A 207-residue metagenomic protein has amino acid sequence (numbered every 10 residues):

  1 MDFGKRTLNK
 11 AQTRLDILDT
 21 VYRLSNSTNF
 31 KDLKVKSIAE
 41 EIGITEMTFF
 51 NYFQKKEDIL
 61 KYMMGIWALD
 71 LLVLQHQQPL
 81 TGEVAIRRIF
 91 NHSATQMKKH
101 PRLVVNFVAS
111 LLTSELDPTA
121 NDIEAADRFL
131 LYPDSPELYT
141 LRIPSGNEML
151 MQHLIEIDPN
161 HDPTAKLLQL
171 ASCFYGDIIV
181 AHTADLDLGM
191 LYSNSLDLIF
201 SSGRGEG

Functional and structural regions predicted by a protein language model:
M1, E148, Q152-P163, L168-G207: C-terminal peripheral helix-coil segments that are non-catalytic and often amphipathic
M1-E41: Basic, helix-initiating cap at the start of DNA-binding domains
I17, D32, K55-L60, D70-L71: Short amphipathic alpha-helical segment with a characteristic S/N-K-E followed by hydrophobic residues
K36, M47, E57: Residues within the helices of the helix-turn-helix
E40, Q54-D58, G65: Residue-level detection of the helix-turn-helix DNA-binding "recognition helix"
G43-F53: Short hydrophobic/aromatic patch on the recognition helix
Y62, Q75-V105: Hydrophobic alpha-helical connector segments
S114-L168, M190: Amphipathic alpha-helical packing segments from all-alpha helical-bundle domains
